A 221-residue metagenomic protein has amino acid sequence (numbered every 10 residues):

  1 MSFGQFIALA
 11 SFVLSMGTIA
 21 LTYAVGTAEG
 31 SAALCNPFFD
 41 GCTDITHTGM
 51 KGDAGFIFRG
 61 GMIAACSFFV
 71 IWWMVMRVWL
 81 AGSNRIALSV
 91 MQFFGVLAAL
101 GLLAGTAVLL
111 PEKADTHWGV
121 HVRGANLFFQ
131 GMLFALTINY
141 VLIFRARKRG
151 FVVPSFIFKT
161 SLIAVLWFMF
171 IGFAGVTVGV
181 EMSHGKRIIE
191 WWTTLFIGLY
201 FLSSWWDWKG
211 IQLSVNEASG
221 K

Functional and structural regions predicted by a protein language model:
M1-M16, F156-T160: Alpha-helical transmembrane segments and their helix-start/interface "positive-inside/aromatic belt" motifs in integral
V13-C35: Alpha-helical transmembrane segments of multi-pass membrane proteins
T43-C66: Interfacial helix-start motif at the membrane-water boundary
F58-I71, F128-V141, T193-D207: Hydrophobic cores of alpha-helical transmembrane segments in multi-pass inner/ER membrane proteins, independent
V78, A107-D115, G172-M182: Juxtamembrane "helix-exit" motif on the non-cytosolic side of transmembrane helices
V78-V90, R145-F156: Membrane-interface helix-boundary motifs at transmembrane edges
A98-V152: Membrane-proximal helix-loop-helix units in multi-pass membrane proteins
N139-K221: Terminal transmembrane helical module of multi-pass membrane proteins
